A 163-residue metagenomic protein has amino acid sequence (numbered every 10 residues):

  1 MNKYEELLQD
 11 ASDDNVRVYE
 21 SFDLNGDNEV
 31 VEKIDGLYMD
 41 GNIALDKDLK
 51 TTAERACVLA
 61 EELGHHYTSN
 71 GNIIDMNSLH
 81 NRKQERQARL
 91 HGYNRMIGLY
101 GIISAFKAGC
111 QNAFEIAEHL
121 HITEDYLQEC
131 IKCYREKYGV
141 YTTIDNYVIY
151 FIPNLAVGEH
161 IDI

Functional and structural regions predicted by a protein language model:
M1-V58, L63-I163: Active-site hotspot residues in diverse enzymes, especially metal/ion-binding acidic/histidine motifs
